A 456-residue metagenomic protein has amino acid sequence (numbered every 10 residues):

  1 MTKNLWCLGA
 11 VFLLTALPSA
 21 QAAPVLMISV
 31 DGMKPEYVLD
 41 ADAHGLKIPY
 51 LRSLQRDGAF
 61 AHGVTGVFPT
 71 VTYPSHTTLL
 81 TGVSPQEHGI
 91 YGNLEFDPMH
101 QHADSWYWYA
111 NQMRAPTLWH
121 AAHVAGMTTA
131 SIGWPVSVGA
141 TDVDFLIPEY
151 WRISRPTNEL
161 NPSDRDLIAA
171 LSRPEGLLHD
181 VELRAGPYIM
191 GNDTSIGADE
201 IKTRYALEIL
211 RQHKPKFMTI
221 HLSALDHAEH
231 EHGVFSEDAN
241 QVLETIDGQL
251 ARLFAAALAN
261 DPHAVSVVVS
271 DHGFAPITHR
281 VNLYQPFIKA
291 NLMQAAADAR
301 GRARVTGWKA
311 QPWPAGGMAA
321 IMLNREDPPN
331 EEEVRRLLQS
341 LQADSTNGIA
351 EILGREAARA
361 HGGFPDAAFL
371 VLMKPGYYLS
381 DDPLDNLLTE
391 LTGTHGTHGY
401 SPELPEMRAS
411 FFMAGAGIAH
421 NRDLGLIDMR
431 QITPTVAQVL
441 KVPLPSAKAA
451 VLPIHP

Functional and structural regions predicted by a protein language model:
M1-L5: Positively charged n-region of N-terminal signal peptides that target proteins for export
C7-A16: Bacterial N-terminal signal peptides
A22-A59: Active-site-proximal N-terminal segment of extracellular/periplasmic enzymes that hydrolyze or transfer
Y37-V38, I196-I220, L225-V267, E333-S340 (+2 more regions): A long, amphipathic alpha-helix that forms part of the scaffold/cap immediately adjacent to metal-dependent active
F60-V83, I132-D142, K448-P453: Short, solvent-exposed turn/loop segments enriched in Gly/Ser/Thr/Pro and often Arg
H62, P69, E95-N111, A115 (+5 more regions): Secreted, luminal/periplasmic, and some membrane-associated catalytic domains that remodel anionic oxygen-ester
S84-G233, E333: His/Asp/Glu-rich, glycine-adjacent segments that coordinate divalent cations and/or stabilize oxyanion chemistry on
L384-N421, Q431: Low-complexity, glycine/alanine/valine/leucine- and proline-rich hydrophobic stretches
